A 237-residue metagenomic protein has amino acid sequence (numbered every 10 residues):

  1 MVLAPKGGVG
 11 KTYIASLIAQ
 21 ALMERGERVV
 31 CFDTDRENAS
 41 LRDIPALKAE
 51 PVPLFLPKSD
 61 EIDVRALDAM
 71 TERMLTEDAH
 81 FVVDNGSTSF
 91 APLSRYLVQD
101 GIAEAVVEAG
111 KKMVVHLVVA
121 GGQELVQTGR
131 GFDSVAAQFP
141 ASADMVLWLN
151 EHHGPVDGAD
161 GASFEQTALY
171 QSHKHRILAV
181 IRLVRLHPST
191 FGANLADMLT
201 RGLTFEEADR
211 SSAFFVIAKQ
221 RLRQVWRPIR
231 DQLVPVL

Functional and structural regions predicted by a protein language model:
M1, E24, R28-F90: Nucleotide-state-sensitive switch-loop elements of NTP-binding domains
P5-K6: P-loop (Walker A) phosphate-binding loop of NTP-binding proteins
V9-G10: Conserved glycine(s) of the Walker
Y13-I14: Hydrophobic positions on the alpha1 helix immediately C-terminal to the Walker A/P-loop
L17-I18: Hydrophobic residues on the short alpha-helix immediately C-terminal to a glycine-rich phosphate/catalytic loop
A21: Rossmann-fold NAD(P)-dependent oxidoreductase module
S89-G192: Conserved catalytic-core segment of NTP-binding enzymes
A193-L237: NTP-binding/hydrolysis catalytic cores, primarily Walker-type P-loop NTPases
